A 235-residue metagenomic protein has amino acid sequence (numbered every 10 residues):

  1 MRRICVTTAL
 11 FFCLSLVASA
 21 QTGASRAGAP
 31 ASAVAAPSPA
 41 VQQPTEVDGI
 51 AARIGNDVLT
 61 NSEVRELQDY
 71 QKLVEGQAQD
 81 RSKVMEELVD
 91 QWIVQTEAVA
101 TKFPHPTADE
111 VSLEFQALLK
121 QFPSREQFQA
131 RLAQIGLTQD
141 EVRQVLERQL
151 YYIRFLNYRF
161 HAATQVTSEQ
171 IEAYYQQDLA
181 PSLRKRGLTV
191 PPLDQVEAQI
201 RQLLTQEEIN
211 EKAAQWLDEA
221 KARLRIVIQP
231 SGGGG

Functional and structural regions predicted by a protein language model:
M1-I4: Positively charged n-region of N-terminal signal peptides that target proteins for export
T7-V17: Bacterial N-terminal signal peptides
A20-Q43, V58, A78-G235: Peptidyl-prolyl cis-trans isomerase
Q42-K72: Mature N-terminal segment immediately following signal peptide/propeptide cleavage in secreted/periplasmic
